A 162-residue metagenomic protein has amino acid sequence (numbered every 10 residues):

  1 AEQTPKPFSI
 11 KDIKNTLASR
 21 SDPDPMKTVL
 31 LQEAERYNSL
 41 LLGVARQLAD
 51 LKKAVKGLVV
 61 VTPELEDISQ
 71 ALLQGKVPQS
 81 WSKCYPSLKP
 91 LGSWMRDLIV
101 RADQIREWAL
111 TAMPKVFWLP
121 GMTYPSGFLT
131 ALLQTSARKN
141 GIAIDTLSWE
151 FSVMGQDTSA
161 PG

Functional and structural regions predicted by a protein language model:
A1-G162: Long C-terminal appendages of very large multidomain proteins
